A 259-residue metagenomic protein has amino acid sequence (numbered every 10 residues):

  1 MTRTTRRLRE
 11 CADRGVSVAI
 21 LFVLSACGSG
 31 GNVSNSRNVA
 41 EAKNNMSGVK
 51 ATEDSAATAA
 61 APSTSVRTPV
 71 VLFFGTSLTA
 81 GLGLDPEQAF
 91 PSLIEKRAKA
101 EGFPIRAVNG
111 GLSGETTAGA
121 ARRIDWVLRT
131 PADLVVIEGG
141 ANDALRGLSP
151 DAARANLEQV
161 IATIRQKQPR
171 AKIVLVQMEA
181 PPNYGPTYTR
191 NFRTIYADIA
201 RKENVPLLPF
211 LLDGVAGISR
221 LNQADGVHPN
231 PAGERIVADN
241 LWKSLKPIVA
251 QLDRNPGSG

Functional and structural regions predicted by a protein language model:
T2-V16: Bacterial N-terminal signal peptides that target proteins for export
S17-L21: Hydrophobic helical h-region of N-terminal Sec-dependent signal peptides in bacterial secretory/periplasmic proteins
V23-A26: C-terminal motif of bacterial Sec signal peptides marking the signal peptidase cleavage site
G28-G31: Bacterial signal peptide processing site
N35-S47: N-terminal propeptides/low-complexity segments immediately following signal peptides in secreted or periplasmic proteins
N45-S113, R123-P131: Serine-esterase "nucleophile elbow" of acetyl-processing enzymes
F103, A121-G259: Alpha-helical cap/lid subdomain in secreted, periplasmic, or secretory-pathway luminal O-acyl-processing enzymes
A118: N-terminal helical cap/lid subdomain that shapes the substrate entry/recognition surface in HAD-like hydrolases
